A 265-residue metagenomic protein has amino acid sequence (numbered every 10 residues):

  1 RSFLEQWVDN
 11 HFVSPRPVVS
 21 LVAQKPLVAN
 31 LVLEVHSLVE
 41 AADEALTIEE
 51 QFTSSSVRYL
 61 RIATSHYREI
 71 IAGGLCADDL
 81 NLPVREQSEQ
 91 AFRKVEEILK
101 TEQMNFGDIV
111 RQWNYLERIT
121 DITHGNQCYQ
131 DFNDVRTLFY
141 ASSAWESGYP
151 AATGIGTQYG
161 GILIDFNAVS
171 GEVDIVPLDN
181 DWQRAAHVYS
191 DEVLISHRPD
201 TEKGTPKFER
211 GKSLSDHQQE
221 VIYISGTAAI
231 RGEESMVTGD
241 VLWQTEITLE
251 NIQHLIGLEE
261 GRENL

Functional and structural regions predicted by a protein language model:
R1-W113, R118-L265: N-terminal presequence-like segments and the immediate start of the first folded domain
